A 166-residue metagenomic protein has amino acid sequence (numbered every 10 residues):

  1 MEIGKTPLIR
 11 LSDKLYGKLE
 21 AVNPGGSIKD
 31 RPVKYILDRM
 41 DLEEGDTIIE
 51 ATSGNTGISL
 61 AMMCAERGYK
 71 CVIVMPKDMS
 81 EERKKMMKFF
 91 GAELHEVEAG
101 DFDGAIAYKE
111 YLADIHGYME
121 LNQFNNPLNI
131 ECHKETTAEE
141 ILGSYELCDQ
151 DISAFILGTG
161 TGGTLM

Functional and structural regions predicted by a protein language model:
M1-M166: PLP-dependent amino-acid enzyme catalytic core
